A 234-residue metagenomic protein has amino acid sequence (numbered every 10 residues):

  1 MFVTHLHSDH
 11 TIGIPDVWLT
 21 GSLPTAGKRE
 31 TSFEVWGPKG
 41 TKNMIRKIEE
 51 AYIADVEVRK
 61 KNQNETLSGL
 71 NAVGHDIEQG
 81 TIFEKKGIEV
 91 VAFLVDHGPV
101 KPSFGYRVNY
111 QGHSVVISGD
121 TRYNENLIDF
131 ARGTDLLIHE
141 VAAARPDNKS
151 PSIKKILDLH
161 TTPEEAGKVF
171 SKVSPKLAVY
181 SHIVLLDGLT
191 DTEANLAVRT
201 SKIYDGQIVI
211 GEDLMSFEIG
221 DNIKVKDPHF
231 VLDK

Functional and structural regions predicted by a protein language model:
M1-V115, N195-K224: Binuclear metal-dependent hydrolase catalytic cores
H5-H10, H97-G98, H139, H160-P163 (+2 more regions): Histidine-centered active-site/metal-ligand motif
P99-V100, Y123-N126, K234: A short local loop/turn or secondary-structure capping micro-motif enriched for an aromatic residue
F104-G105, G112-S114, R122-M215: Cap/insert and terminal regions of metallo-dependent hydrolase folds
S118: Short hydrophobic beta-strand that contains or immediately precedes a catalytic carboxylate
V225-K234: A polyampholytic, Gly/Pro-enriched intrinsically disordered region
